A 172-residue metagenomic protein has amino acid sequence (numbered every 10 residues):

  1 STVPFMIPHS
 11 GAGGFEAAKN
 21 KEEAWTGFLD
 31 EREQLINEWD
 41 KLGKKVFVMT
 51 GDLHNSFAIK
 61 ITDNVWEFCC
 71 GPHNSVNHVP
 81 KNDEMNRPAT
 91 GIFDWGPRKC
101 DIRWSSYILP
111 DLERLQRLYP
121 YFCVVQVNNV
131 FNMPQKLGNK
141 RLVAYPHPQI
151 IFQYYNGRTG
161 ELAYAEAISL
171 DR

Functional and structural regions predicted by a protein language model:
S1-R172: Long, structured stretches of catalytic cores involved in phosphate-ester chemistry, encompassing
